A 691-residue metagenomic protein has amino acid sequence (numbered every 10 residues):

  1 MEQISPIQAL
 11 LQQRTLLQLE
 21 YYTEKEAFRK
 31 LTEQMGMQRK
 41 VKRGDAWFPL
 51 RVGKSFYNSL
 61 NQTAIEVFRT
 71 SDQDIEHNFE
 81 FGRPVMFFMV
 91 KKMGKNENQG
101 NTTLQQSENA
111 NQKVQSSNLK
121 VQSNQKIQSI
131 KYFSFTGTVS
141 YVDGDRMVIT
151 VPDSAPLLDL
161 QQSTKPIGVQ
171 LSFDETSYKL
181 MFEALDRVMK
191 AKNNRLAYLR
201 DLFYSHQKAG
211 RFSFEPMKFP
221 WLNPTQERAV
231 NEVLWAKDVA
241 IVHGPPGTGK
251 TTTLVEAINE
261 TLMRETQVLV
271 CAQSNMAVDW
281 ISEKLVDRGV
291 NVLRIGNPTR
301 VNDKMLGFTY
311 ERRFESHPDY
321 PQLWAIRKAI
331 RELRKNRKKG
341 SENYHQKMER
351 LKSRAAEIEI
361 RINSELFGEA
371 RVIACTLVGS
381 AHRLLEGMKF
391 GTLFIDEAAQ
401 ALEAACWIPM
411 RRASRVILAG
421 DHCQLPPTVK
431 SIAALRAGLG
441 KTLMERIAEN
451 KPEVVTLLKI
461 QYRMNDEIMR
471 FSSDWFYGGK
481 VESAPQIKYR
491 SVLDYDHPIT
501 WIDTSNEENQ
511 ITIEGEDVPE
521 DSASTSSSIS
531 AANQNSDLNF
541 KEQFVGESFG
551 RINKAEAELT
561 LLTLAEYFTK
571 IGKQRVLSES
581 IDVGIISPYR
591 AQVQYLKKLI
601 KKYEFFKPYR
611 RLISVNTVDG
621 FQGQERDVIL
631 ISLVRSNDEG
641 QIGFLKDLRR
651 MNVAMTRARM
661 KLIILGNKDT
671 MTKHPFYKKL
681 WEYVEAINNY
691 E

Functional and structural regions predicted by a protein language model:
M1-F81: A helicase ATPase "motif cassette" and its flanking acidic/Ser/Thr-rich regulatory loops
E2-Q8, R14, Q73-T103, E108 (+4 more regions): Pre-ATPase regulatory/linker segments immediately N-terminal to the P-loop/RecA-like helicase/translocase core
L50, S134-G137, I613: Small-residue-enriched segments and motifs
F87-M89, T376, S632: Residue-level recognition of conserved beta-strand edge/terminus positions
M93-I130, T512-N539: Intrinsically disordered, low-complexity terminal tails and inter-domain linkers enriched for S/T/G/P/D/E
V151-D153, L157-L158, Y204-E315, R350-E359 (+2 more regions): ASCE P-loop NTPase helicase motor core
R264-T266, S274, S364, V378-A523 (+2 more regions): Conserved helicase motor core of SF1/SF2 NTP-dependent helicases
E311-S353, M410, M655: ATP-hydrolysis module of ASCE/P-loop NTPase motor domains, specifically the Walker B Asp-Glu catalytic pair
